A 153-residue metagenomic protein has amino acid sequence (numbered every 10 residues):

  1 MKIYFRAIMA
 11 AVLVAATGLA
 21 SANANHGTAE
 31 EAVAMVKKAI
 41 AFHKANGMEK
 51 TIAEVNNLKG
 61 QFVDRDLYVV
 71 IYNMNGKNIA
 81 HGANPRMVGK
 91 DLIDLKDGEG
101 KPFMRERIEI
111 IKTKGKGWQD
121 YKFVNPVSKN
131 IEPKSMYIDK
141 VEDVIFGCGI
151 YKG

Functional and structural regions predicted by a protein language model:
K2-G153: N-terminal membrane-sensor/transducer module of prokaryotic signaling receptors
